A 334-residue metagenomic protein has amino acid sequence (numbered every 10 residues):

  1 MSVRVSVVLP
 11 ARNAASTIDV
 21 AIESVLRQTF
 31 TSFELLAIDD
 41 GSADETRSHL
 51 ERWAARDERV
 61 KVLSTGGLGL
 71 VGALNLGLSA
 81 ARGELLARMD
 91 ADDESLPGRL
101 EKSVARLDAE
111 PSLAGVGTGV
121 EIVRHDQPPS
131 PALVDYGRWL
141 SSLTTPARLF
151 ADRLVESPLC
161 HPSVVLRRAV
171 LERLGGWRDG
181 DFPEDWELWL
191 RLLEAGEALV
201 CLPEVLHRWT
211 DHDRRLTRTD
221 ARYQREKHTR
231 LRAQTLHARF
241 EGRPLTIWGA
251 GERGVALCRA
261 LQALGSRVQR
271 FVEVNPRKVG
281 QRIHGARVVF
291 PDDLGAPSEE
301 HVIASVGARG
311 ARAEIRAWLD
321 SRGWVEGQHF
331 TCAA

Functional and structural regions predicted by a protein language model:
V3-S6, S24, E34, E187: Cell-envelope/extracellular polymer assembly enzymes that use nucleotide-activated donors
V5-T17, A21, Q28, I38: A conserved hydrophobic helix/loop-capping motif in glycosyltransferases and polysaccharide synthases
V7, S79, S142-D220: Conserved nucleotide-sugar donor-binding catalytic segment
S24, D39-S48, D90: A conserved acidic beta->alpha catalytic loop
R47-R82: Conserved donor nucleotide-binding strand/loop of the catalytic core
E58, L70-A73, K102-V170: Flexible acidic/His/Gly-enriched loops in nucleotide-sugar-dependent glycosyltransferase catalytic domains
L86: Short aromatic/hydrophobic "clamp" motif used to bind/position activated sugar donors
L154, D185, W189, H207-A334: Hydrophobic, well-ordered beta-alpha structural blocks that scaffold small-molecule cofactor pockets
